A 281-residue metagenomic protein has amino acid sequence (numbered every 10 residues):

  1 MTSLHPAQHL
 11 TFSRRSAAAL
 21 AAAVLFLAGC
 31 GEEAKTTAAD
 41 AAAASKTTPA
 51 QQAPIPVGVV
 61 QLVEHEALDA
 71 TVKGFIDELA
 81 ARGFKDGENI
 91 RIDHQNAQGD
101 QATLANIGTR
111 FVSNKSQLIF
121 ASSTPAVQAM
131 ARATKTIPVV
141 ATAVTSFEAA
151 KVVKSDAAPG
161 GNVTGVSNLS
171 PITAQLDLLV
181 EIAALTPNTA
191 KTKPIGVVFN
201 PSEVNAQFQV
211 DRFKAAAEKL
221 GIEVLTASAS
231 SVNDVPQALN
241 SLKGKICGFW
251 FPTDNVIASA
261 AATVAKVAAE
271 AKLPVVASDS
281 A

Functional and structural regions predicted by a protein language model:
T2-S13, A18-A21, F26-A281: Short hydrophobic alpha-helices and adjacent helix-cap/hinge residues
